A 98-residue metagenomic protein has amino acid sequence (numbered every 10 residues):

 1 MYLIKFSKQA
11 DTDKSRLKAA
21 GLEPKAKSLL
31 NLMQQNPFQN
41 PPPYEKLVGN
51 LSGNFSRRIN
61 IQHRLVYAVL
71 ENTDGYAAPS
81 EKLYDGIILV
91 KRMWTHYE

Functional and structural regions predicted by a protein language model:
L3, Q9-R16, E23, R58-R64 (+1 more regions): Enriched for short, Lys/Arg-rich terminal
Q9-N40: N-terminal first-folded block
N31-R58: A short, surface-exposed loop/turn module that caps and links secondary-structure elements
